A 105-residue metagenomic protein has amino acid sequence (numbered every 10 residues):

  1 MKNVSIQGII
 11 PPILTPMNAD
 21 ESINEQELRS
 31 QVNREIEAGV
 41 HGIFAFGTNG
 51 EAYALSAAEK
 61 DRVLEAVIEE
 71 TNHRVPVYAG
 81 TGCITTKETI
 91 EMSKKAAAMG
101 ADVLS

Functional and structural regions predicted by a protein language model:
K2-P11, T15-S105: Active-site beta->alpha loop and helix N-cap motifs at the rims of alpha/beta catalytic domains
